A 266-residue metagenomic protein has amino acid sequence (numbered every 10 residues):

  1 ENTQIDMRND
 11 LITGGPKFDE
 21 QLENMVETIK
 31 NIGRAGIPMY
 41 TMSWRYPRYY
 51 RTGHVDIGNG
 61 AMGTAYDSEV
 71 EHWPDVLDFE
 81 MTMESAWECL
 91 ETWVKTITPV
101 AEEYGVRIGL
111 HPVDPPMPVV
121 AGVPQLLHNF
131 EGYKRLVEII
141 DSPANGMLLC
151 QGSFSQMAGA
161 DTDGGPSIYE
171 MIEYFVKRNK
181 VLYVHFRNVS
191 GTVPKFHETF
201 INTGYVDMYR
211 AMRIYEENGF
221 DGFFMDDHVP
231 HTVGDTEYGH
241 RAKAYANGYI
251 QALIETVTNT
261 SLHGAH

Functional and structural regions predicted by a protein language model:
E1-E91, E102-E103, S153: Structural motif corresponding to the early beta-alpha repeats
T3-D6, E71-D75, I108-P112, H185-S190 (+1 more regions): Short amphipathic alpha-helical segments, especially helix-boundary/capping motifs
D10-G14, E23, K30-P38, T92-K95 (+3 more regions): Histidine-acidic metal/acid-base catalytic patches
M42-P47, P112-D114, D227-V229: Short, well-ordered beta-to-alpha junction loops that form the rim of enzyme active sites and present histidine/acidic
